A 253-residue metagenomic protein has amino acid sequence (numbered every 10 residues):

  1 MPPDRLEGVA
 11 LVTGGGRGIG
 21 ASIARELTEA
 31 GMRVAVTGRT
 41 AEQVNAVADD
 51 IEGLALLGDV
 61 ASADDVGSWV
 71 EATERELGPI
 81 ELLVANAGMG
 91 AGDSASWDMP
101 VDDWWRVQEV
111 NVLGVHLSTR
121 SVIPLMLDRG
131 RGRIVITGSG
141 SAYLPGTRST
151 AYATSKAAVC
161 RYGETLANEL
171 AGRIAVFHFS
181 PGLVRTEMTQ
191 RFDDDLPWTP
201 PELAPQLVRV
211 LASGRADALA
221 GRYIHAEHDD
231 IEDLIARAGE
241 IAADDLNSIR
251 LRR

Functional and structural regions predicted by a protein language model:
G14-G18: Conserved glycine-rich cofactor-binding loop
L57-W69, V101: The beta1-alpha1 cofactor-binding region of Rossmann-like NAD(H)/NADP(H)-dependent oxidoreductases
G90-W105, R148-A151: Conserved mid-core segment of classical short-chain dehydrogenase/reductases
W97-H116, R131, V135, V159: Catalytic Tyr-X3-Lys loop
T119, S155: Active-site helix of classical SDR
P124, N168-E169: Alpha-helical segment proximal to the catalytic Tyr-Lys
S139: Residue(s) in the substrate-gating loop at a strand-loop-helix junction that position the organic substrate next
H178-F179, D194-R253: C-terminal helical subdomain
